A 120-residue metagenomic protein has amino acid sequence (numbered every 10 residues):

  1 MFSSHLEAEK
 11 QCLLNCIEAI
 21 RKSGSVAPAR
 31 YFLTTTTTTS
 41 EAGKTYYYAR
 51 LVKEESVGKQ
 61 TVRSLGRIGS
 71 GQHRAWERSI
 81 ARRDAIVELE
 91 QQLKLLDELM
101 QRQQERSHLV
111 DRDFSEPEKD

Functional and structural regions predicted by a protein language model:
M1-D120: Conserved glycine(s) in the ABC-transporter nucleotide-binding domain "signature"
